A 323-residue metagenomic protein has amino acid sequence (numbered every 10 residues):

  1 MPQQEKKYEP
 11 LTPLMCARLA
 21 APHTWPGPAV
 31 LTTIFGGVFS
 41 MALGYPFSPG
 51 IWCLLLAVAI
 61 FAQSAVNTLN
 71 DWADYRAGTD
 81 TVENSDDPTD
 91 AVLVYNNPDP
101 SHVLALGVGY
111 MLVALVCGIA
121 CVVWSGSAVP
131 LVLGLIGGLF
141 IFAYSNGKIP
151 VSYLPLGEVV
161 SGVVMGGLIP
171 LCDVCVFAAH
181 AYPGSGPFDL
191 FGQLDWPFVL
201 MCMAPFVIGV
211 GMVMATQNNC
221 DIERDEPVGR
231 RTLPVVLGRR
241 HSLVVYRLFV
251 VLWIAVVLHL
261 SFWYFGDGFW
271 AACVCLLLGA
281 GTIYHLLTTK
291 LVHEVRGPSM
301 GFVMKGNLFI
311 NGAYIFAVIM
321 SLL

Functional and structural regions predicted by a protein language model:
P2-V58, A62, I149-S152, G157-S161 (+2 more regions): Topogenic membrane-insertion module of multi-pass membrane proteins
P28-F35, V159-V174, V235-V236, G301-A317: Small-residue-rich segments of transmembrane alpha-helices in multi-pass membrane proteins, especially helix faces
L43-W72, L131-F142, G192-T216: Membrane-embedded alpha-helical segments that form the functional core of polytopic membrane enzymes, especially those
F61-D86, M212-P234: Acidic (Asp/Glu-rich) catalytic motifs at the cytosolic membrane interface
V82-S125, R230-G266, L308-G312: Multi-pass membrane catalytic core of lipid/isoprenoid biosynthesis enzymes
A91, Y95-P183: Intramembrane alpha-helical segments
V160-I222: Functional transmembrane core segments of multi-pass inner-membrane proteins
F262-L323: Extended hydrophobic alpha-helices typical of membrane-associated regions
